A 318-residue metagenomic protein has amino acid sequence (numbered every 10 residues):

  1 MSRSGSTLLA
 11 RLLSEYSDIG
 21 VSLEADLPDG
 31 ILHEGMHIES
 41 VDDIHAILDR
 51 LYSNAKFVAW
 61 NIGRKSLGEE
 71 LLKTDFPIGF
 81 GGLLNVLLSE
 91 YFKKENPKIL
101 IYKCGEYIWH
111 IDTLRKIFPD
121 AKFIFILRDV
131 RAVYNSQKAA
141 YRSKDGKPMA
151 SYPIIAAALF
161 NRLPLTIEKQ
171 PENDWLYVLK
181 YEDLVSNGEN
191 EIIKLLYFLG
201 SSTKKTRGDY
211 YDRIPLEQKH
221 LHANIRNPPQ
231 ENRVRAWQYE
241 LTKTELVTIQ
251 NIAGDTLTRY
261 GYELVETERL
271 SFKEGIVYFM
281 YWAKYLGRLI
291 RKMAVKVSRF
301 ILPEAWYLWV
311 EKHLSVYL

Functional and structural regions predicted by a protein language model:
M1: P-loop (Walker A) phosphate-binding loop of NTP-binding proteins
T7-I19: A conserved segment at the C-terminal end of the G1
V21-Y102: PAPS-dependent sulfation machinery
L23, L32, Q137-K138, R207 (+1 more regions): Short, flexible helix/strand-to-coil boundary loops that buttress conserved ligand/catalytic motifs in alpha/beta
H45-I62, G82, Y102-K103, I108-L114 (+7 more regions): Anion-recognition interface
P77-E90, K94, I108-W109, I117 (+3 more regions): PAPS-dependent sulfotransferase catalytic domain
E168, S201-L318: PAPS-dependent sulfotransferases, especially Golgi type II membrane carbohydrate sulfotransferases
